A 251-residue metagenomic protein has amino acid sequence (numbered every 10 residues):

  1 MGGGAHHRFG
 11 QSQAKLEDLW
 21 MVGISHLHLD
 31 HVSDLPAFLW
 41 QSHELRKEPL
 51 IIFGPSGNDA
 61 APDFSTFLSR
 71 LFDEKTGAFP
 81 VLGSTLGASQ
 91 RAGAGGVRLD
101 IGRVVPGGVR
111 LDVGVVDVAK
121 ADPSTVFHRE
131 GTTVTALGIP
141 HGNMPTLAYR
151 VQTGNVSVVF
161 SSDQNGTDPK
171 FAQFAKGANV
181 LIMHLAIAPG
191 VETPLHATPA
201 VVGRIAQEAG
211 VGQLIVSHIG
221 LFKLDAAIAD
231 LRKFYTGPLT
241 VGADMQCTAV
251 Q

Functional and structural regions predicted by a protein language model:
M1-V158, I228-D230, P238-V250: Binuclear metal-dependent hydrolase catalytic cores
I52, M144, A148, N155-S157 (+1 more regions): Cap/insert and terminal regions of metallo-dependent hydrolase folds
